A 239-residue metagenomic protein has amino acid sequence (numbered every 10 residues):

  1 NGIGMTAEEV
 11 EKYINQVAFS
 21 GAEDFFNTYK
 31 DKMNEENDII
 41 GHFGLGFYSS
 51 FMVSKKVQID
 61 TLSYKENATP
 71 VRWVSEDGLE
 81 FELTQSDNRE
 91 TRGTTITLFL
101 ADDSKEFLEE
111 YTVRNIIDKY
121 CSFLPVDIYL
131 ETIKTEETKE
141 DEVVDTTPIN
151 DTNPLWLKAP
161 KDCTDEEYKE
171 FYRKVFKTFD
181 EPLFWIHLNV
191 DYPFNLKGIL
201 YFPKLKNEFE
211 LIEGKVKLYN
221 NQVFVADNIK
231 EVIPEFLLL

Functional and structural regions predicted by a protein language model:
N1-D102, E106-F107, N115, S122: GHKL (Bergerat-fold) ATPase N-terminal catalytic module, capturing the glycine-rich phosphate-binding loop and acidic
I39, V57-E80, A101-K105, Y111-L239: GHKL/Bergerat-fold ATPase module in large chromosome/replication-associated machines
